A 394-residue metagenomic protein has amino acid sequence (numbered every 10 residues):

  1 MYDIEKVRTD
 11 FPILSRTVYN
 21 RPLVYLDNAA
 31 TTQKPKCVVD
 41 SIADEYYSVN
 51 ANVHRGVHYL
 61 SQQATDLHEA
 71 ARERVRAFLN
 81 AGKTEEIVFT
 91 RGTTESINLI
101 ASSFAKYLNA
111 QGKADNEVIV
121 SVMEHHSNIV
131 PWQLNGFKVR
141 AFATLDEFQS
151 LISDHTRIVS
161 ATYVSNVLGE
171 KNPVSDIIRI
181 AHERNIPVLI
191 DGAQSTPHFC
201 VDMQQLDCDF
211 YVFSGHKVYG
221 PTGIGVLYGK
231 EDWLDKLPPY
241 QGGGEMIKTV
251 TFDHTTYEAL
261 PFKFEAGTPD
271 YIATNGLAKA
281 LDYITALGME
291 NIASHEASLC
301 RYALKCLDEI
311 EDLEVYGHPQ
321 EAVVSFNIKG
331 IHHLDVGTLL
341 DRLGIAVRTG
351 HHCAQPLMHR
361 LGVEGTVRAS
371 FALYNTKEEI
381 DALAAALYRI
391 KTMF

Functional and structural regions predicted by a protein language model:
M1-F394: Pyridoxal 5′-phosphate
